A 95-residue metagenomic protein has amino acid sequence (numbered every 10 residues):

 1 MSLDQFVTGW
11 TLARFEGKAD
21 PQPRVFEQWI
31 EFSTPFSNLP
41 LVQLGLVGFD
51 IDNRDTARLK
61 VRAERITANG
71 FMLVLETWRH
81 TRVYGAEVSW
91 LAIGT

Functional and structural regions predicted by a protein language model:
M1-N38, V47-D52, A57-K60, E64-T95: Extracellular receptor-binding modules and their adjoining Ser/Thr/Gly/Asp/Asn-rich linkers
